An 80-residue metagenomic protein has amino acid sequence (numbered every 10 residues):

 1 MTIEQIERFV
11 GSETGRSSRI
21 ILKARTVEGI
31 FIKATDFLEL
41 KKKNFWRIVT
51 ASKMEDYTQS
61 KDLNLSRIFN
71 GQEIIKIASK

Functional and structural regions predicted by a protein language model:
M1-K80: Conserved RNA-binding domains used in RNP assembly and mRNA/RNA metabolism
